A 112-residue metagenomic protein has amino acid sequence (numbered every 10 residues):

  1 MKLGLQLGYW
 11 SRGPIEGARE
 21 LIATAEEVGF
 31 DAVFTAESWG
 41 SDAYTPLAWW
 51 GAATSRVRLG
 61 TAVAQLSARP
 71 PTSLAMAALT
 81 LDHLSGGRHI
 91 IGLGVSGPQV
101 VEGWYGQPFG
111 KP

Functional and structural regions predicted by a protein language model:
M1-G60: N-terminal beta1-alpha1-beta2 module of alpha/beta enzyme domains
K2-R12, A68-P112: Flexible, glycine-rich active-site loops centered on histidine and acidic residues that chelate a metal or position
D31, A62, W104-P108: Short amphipathic alpha-helical segments at helix-loop
W39, V63-L66, P70: Structured beta->alpha junctions
